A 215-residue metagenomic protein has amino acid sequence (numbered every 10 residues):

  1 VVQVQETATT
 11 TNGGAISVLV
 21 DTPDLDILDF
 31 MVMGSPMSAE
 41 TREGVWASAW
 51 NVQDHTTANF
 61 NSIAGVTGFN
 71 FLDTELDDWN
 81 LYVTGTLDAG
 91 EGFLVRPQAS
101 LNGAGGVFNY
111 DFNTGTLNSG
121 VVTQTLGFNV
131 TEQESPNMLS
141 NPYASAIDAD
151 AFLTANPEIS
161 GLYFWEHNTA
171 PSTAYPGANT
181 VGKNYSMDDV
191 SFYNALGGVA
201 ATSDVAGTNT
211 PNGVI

Functional and structural regions predicted by a protein language model:
V1-I215: N-terminal exported-region signature
